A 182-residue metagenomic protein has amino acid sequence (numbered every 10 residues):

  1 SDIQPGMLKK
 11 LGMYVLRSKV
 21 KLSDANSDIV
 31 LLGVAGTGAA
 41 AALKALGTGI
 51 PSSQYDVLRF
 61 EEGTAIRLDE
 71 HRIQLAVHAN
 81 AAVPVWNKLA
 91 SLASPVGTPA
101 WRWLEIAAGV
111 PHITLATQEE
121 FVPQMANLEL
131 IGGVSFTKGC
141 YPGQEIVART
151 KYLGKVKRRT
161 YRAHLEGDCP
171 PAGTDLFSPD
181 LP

Functional and structural regions predicted by a protein language model:
S1-P182: Basic, glycine/lysine-rich polyanion-binding surfaces/domains
